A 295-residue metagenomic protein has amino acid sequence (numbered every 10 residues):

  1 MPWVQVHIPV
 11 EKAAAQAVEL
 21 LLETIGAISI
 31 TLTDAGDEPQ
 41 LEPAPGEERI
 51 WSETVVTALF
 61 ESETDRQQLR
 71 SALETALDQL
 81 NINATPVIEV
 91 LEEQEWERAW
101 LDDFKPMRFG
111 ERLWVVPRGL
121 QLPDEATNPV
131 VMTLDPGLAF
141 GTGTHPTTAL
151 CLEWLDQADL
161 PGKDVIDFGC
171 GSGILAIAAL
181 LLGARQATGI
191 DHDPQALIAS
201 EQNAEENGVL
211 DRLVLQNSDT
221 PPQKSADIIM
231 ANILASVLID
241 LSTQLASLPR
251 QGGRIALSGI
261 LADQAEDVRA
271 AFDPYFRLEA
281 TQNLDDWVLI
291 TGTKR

Functional and structural regions predicted by a protein language model:
P2-E125: N-terminal auxiliary segments of SAM/dcSAM-dependent transferases
L73-L77, A204, G208, F272: Conserved hydrophobic residues forming the short capping helix/wall of the S-adenosyl-L-methionine
L113, R212-L213, G253: Short, conserved active-site loop motifs that form the nucleotide-linked donor/cofactor pocket
L138-P222: Conserved SAM/SAH cofactor-binding pocket of Class I
Q195-A199, V237, Q264: Conserved short alpha-helix immediately C-terminal to the canonical SAM/SAH-binding motif I of Rossmann-like
I228-A231: Hydrophobic beta-strand segment of the Class I
I239-R254: A short glycine-rich, Lys/Arg-flanked "PGG" loop and its adjoining helix->strand segment in the class I
L261-R295: Active-site capping/gating segments
